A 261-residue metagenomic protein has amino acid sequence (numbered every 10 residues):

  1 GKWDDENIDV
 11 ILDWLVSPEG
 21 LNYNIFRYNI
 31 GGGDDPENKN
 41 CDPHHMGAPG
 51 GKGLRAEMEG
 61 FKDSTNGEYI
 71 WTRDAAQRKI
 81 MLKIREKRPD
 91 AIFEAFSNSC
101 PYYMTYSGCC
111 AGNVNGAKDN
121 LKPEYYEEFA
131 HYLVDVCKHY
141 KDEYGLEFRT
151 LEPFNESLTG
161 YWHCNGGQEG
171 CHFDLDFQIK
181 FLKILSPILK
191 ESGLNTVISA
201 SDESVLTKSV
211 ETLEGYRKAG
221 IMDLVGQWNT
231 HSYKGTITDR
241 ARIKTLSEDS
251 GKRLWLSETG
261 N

Functional and structural regions predicted by a protein language model:
G1-R149, P153, I179, K183 (+1 more regions): N-terminal catalytic cores of secreted or lumenal carbohydrate-active enzymes
E127-T150, S157-G260: Active-site neighborhood of glycoside hydrolase catalytic domains
